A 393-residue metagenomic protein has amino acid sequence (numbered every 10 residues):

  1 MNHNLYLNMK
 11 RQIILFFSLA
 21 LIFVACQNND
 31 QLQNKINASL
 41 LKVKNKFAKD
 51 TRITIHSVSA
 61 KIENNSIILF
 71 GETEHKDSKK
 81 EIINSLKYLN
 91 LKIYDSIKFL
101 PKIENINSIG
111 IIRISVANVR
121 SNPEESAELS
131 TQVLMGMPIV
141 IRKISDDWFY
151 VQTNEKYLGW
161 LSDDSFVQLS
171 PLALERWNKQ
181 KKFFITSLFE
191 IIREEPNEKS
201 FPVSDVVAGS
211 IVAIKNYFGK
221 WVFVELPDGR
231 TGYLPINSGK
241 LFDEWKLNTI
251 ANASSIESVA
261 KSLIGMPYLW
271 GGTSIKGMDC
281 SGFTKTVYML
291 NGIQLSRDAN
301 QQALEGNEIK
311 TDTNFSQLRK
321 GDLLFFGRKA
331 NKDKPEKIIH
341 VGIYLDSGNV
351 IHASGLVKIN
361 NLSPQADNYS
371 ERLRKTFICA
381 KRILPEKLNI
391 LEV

Functional and structural regions predicted by a protein language model:
Q12-F17, C26-M137, D163-L169, A173 (+1 more regions): N-terminal targeting leaders
I68, Q132-S162, S204-I236: SH3/SH3-like beta-barrel superfamily modules
N84-K102, T153-F184, N197, E225-V259: Boundary regions of SH3-family modules and the immediately adjacent low-complexity/disordered segments in eukaryotic
I112-M135, I185-I214, Y268: Beta-loop motif signature
Q168-P171, E175, E190, E198-S200 (+3 more regions): Aromatic- and glycine-rich peptidoglycan recognition patches
A260, G272-N291: Active-site nucleophilic cysteine motif
L295-I359, Q365: ...with weaker cross-activation on analogous glycine-rich loops/strands in unrelated enzymes
